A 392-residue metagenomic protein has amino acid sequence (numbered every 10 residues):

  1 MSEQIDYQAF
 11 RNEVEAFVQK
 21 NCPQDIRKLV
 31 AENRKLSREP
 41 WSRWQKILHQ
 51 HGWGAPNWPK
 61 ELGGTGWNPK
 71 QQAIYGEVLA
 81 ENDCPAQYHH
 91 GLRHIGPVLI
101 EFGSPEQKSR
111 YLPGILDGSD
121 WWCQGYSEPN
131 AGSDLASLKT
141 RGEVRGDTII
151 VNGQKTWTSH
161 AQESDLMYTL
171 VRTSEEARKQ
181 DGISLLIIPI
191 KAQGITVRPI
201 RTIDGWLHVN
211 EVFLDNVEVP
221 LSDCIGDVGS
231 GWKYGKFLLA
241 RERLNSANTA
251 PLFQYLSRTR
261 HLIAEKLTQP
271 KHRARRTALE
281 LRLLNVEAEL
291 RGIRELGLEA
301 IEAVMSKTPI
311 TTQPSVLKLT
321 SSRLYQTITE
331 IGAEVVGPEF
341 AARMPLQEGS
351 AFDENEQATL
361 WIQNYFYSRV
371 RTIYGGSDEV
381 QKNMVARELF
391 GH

Functional and structural regions predicted by a protein language model:
I5, I195-I293, R371, R387: Glycine-rich beta->alpha junctions and the first turn(s) of the following alpha-helix
C22, K70, I74, V78 (+4 more regions): Glycine-rich phosphate/cofactor-binding loops in nucleotide/flavin-utilizing enzymes
I26-K35, T268, R291-F352: C-terminal helix-coil-helix/basic helical segment that borders enzyme active sites and/or dimer interfaces and provides
H49-S109, P113-S119, H160-L166, L290 (+4 more regions): Internal helix-loop-helix
G118-Y126, L170: A short, Trp-centered hydrophobic/proline-enriched beta-strand micro-motif
T140-E143: A structural signal for short hydrophobic beta-strand segments in well-ordered beta-sheet cores
T148, N152-R198: A short core secondary-structure module
T156-A161, I203-D204, V370-G375: Glycine-rich phosphate/pyrophosphate-binding beta-alpha loops
